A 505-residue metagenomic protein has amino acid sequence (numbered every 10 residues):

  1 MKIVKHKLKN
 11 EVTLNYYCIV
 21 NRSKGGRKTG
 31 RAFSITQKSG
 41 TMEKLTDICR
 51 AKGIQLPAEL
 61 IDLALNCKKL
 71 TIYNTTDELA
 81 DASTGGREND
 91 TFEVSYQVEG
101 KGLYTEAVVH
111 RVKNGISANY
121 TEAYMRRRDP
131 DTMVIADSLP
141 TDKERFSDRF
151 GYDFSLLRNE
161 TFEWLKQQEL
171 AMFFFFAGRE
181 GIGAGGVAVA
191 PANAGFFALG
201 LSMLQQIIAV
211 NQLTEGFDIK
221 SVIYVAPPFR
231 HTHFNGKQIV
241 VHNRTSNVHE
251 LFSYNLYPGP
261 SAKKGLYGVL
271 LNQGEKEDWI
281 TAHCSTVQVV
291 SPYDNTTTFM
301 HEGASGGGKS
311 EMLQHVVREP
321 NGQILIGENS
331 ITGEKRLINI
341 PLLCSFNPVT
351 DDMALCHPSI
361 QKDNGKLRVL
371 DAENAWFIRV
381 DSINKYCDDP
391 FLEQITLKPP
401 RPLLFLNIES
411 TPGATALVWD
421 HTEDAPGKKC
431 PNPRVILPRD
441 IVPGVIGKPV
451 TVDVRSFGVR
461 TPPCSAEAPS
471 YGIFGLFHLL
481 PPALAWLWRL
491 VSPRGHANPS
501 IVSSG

Functional and structural regions predicted by a protein language model:
K2-K9, T13-V20: Short, positively charged and aromatic/hydrophobic N-terminal segments
C18, G26-G259: Long, basic/Gly/Ser/Thr-rich N-terminal segments that mediate initial subcellular attachment or targeting
G30-T105, R379-G505: Conserved NTP phosphate-binding and transfer environment spanning the P-loop NTPase/kinase superfamily
F150-F154, P258-L266, D278-I280, G308-K309 (+1 more regions): Phosphate/oxyanion-binding active-site loops and adjacent basic polyanion-contact surfaces
S261-S291: N-terminal pre-Walker A segment at the start of P-loop NTPase domains
T296-G322: Glycine-rich phosphate-binding P-loop
R318-T332, L337-P348: Post-Walker A helix-loop "phosphate-sensing" segment adjacent to the P-loop in P-loop NTPases
R336-P412: Conserved nucleotide-sensing/catalytic segment adjacent to the nucleotide-binding pocket in NTP-handling enzymes
